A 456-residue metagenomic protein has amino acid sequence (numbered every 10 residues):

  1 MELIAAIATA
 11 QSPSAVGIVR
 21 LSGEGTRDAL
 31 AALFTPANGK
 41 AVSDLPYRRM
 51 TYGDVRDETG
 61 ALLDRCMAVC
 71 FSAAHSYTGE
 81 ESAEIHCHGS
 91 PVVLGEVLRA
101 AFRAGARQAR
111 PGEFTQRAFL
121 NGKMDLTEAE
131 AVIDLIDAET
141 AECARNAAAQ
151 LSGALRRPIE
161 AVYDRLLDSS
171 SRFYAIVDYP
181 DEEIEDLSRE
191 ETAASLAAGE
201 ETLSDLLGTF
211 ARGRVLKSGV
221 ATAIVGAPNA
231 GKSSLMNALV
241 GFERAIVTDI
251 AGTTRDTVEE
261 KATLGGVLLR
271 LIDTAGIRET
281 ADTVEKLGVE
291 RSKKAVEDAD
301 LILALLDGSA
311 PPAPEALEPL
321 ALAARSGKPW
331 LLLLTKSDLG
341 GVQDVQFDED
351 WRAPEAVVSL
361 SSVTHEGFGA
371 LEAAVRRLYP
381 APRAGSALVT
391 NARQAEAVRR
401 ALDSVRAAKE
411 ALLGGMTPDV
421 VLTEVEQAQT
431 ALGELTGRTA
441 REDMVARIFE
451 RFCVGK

Functional and structural regions predicted by a protein language model:
M1-R145, A149, G153, A324-S326 (+1 more regions): A glycine-rich (often HGG/GG-containing) alpha/beta subdomain
E2-I7, Q11-S14, G53-D54, A141-T263 (+3 more regions): C-terminal-of-GTPase-core extension/linker across diverse P-loop GTPases
L21-S22, C87-G89, L239, T274 (+2 more regions): Glycine-rich, N-terminal phosphate-binding loop of Rossmann-like dinucleotide-binding domains
T51-D64, A68-S72, G252-T280: Switch I (G2) and immediately adjacent beta-strands of P-loop GTPase domains
L269, L301, L331: Short, Asp-centered acidic motifs that coordinate Mg2+ and/or phosphate in catalytic or ligand-binding sites
L271, L305, L333: Generic enzyme active-site microenvironment
I277, E285-V289, L317: Short alpha-helix of the ABC ATPase nucleotide-binding domain corresponding to the H-loop/switch region
E285-S309: Inter-motif core of Ras-like GTPase G domains
